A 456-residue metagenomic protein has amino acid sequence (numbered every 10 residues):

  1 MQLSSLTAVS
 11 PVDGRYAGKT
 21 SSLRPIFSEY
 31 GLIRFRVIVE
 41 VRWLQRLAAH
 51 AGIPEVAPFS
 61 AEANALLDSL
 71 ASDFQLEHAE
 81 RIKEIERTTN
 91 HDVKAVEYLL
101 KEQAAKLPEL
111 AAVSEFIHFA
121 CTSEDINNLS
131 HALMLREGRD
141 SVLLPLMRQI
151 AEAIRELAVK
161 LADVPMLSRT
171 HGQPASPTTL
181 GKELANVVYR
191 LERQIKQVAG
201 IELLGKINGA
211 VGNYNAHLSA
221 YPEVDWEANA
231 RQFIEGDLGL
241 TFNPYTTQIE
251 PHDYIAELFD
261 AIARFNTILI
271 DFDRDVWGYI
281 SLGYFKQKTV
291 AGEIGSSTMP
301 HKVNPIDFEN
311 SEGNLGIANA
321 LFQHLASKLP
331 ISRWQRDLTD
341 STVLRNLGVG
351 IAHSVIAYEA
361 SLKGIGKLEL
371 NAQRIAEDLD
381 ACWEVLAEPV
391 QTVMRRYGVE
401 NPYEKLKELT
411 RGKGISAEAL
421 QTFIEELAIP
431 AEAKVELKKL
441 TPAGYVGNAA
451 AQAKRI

Functional and structural regions predicted by a protein language model:
M1-F35, V39, I85-T89, G283-F285 (+1 more regions): Glycine-rich cofactor/substrate-binding loops
Q2-H217, Y221-F233, G295, F308 (+5 more regions): A helix-coil-helix interface module used to build multimeric assemblies and to scaffold catalytic/cofactor sites
R42-L47, L99, Q103, G138 (+17 more regions): Generic, well-ordered alpha-helical scaffold segments in large soluble proteins
A105-A111, A199-E202, S281-Y284, N319-Q323 (+1 more regions): Proline-centered turn/helix-capping motifs that create local helix->coil transitions or kinks
S123, L218-P222, D237, F242-I249 (+4 more regions): A structural signal for small-residue-enriched, beta-sheet-centric alpha/beta enzyme cores and oligomeric scaffold folds
R136-L144, R148-A151, R155, A185-V188 (+8 more regions): Short amphipathic alpha-helical segments with heptad-repeat character
L157, L161-V164, V198-I201, G205 (+6 more regions): Hydrophobic stripe of amphipathic alpha-helices that form coiled-coil interfaces
Y221-G313: Acidic, glycine-rich loop-and-beta core segments that form the ion-binding/anion-interacting portion of active sites
